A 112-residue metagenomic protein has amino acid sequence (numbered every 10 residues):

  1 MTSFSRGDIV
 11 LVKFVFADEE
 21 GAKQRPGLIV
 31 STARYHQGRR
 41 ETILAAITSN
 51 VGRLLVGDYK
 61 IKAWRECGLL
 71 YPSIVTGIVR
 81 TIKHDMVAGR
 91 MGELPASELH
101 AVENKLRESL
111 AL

Functional and structural regions predicted by a protein language model:
M1-S3, G21: Short, surface-exposed secondary-structure edge patches
T2, W64-L112: C-terminal terminal-subdomain/extension
V15-E19: Short, charged beta-turn/beta-strand-edge "cap" motif at the junction between a beta-strand and an adjacent loop
E20-Q24, I29-A63: Compact nucleic-acid interaction/catalytic patches
